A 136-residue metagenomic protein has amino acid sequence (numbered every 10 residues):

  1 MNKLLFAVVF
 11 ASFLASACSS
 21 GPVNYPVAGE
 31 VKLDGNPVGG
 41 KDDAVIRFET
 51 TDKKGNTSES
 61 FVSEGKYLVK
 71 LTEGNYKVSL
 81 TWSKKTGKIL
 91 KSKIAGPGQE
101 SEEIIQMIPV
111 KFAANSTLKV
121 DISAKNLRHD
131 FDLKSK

Functional and structural regions predicted by a protein language model:
N2-V8: Sec-dependent signal peptide recognition, specifically the positively charged N-region followed immediately by
L14-A17: C-terminal motif of bacterial Sec signal peptides marking the signal peptidase cleavage site
E30-G40: Structural motif
D42-S58: Short amphipathic beta-strand segments in non-cytosolic proteins
E64-K70: Short, surface-exposed beta-strand/beta-hairpin micro-motifs centered on an aromatic residue
N75-K84: A short, solvent-exposed beta-strand micro-motif common in secreted/extracellular proteins
K84-K91: Short acidic/polar inter-strand loop motif in beta-rich domains
P97-K136: Extracellular beta-sheet/turn segments enriched in Thr/Pro/Gly and aliphatic residues
